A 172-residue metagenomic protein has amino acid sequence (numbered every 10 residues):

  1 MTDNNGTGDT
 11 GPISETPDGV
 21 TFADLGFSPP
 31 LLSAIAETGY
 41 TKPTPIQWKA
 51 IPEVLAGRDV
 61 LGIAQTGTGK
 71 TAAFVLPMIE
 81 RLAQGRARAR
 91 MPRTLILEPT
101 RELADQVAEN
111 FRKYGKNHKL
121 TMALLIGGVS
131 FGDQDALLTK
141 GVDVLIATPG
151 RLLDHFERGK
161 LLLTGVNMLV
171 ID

Functional and structural regions predicted by a protein language model:
M1-G19: Intrinsically disordered, low-complexity accessory regions that flank the conserved helicase/ATPase core of eukaryotic
I13-I63: Conserved pre-motif I regulatory segment
L32-S33, E37-Y40, A87-E157, G165-M168: Conserved nucleic-acid-binding Ia/Ib motif block in the N-terminal RecA-like helicase ATPase lobe
K49-V60, T71-R88, N110-Y114, L153: Walker A/P-loop NTP-binding motif
A64-T68: The conserved Walker
I171: Conserved P-loop NTPase nucleotide-binding/switch module
